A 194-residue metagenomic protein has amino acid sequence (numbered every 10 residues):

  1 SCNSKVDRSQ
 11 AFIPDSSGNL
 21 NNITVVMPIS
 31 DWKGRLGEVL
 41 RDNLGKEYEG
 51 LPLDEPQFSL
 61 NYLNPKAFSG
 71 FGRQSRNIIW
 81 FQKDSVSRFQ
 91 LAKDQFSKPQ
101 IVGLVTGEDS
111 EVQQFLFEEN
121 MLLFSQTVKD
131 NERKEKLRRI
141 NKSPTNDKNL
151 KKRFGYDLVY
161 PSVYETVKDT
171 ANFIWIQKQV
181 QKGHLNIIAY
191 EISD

Functional and structural regions predicted by a protein language model:
C2-D194: N-terminal targeting sequences that direct proteins away from the cytosol to non-cytosolic compartments
